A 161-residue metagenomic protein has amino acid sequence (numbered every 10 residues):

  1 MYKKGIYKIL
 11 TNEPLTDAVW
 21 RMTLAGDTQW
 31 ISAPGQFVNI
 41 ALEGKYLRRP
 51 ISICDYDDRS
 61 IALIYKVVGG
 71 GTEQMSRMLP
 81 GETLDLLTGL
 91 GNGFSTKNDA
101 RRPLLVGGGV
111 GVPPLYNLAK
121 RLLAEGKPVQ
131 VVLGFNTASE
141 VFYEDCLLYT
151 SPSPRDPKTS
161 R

Functional and structural regions predicted by a protein language model:
Y2-E82: Ferredoxin-reductase
G89-K97: A short, basic/flexible loop-to-alpha-helix module at the beginning of a structural domain
L104-V106: Conserved beta-strand elements of the Class I
P114-L123: Histidine-anchored nucleotide/phosphate-binding helix
A124-P128: Conserved S-adenosyl-L-methionine
V129-N136: Short internal beta-strands
F142-L148: Anionic-ligand binding region
Y149-P154: Conserved small/polar residues in nucleotide/adenosyl-binding loops
